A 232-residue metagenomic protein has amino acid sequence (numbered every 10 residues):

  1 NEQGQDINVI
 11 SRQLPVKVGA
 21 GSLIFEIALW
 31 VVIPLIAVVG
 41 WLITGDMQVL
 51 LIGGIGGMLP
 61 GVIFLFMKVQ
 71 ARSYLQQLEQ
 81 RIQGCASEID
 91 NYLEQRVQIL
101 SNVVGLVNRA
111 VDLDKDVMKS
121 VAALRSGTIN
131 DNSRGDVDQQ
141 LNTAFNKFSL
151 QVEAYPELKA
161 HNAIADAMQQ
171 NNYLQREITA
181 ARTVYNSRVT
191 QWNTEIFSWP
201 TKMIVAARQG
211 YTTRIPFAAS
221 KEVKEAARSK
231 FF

Functional and structural regions predicted by a protein language model:
N1-F232: A helix-centric hydrophobic-segment signal that preferentially recognizes long, alpha-helical stretches used
